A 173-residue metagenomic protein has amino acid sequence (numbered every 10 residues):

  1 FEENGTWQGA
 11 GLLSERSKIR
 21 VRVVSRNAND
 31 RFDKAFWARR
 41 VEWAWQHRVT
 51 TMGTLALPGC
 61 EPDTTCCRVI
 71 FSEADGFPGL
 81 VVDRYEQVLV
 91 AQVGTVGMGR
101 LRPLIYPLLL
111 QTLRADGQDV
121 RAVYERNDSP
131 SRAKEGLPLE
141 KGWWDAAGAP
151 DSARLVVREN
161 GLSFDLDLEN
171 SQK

Functional and structural regions predicted by a protein language model:
F1-E2, Q92, R126: Residue-level recognition of conserved beta-strand edge/terminus positions
F1-E86: Non-catalytic accessory regions of SAM-dependent methyltransferases
N4-W7, V96, S171: Short, glycine-/Ser/Thr-/acidic-enriched flexible segments
W7, L89, S163-F164: Hydrophobic residues embedded in beta-strands of well-ordered beta-sheets
V23-R31, V90-R102: Short histidine-centered catalytic/ligand-binding loop motif
A35, R39, G99, P103-P107: Short, well-ordered alpha-helical segments
S72-F77, V81-D83, R102-Q172: Non-catalytic substrate-recognition/targeting regions of SAM-dependent transferases
